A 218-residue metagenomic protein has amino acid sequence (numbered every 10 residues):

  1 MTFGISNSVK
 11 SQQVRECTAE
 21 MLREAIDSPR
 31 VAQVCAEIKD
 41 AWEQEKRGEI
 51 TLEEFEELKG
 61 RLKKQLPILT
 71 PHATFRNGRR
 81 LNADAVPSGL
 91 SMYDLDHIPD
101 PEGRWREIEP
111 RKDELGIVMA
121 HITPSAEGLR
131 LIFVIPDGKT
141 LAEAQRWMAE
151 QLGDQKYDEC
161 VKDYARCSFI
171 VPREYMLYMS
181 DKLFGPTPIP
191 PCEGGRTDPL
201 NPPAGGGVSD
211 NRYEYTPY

Functional and structural regions predicted by a protein language model:
M1-E127, V134-A144, P217-Y218: Signature for HUH/AEP ssDNA processing cores
T2-E16, G78-P101, I135-Y218: DNA replication initiation modules
